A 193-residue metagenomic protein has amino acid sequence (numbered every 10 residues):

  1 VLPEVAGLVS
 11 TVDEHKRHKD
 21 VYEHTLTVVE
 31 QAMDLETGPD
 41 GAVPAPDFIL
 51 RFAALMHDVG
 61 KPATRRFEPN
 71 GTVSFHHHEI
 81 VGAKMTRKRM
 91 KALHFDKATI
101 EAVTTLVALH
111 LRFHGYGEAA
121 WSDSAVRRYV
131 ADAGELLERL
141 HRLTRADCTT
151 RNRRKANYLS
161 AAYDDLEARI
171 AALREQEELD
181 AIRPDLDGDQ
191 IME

Functional and structural regions predicted by a protein language model:
E4-E14, Q31-E193: C-terminal subdomains that position terminal phosphate/3'-OH groups for nucleotidyl transfer/ligation, primarily on
D20: Phosphate/ribose-recognition catalytic cores of enzymes acting on nucleotide-derived substrates
E23: Conserved active-site and cofactor/substrate-binding residues in soluble primary-metabolism enzymes
